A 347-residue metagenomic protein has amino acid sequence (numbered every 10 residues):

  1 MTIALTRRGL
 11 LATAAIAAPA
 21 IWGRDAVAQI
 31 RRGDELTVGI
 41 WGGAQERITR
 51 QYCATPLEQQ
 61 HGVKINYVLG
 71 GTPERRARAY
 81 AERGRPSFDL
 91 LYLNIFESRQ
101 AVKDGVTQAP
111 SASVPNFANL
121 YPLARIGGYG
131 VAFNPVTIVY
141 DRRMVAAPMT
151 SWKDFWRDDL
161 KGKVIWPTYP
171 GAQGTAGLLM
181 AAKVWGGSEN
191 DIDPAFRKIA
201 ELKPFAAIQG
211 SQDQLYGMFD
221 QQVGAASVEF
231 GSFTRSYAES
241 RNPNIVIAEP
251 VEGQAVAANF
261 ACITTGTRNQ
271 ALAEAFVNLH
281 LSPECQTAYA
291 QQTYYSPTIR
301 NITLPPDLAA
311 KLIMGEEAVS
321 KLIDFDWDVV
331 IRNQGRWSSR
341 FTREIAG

Functional and structural regions predicted by a protein language model:
M1-A17: N-terminal secretory signal peptides and thylakoid transit peptides that target proteins across membranes
Q29-R99: Early extracytoplasmic/lumenal segment of secretory-pathway proteins
G43-R50, S87-V223: Extracytoplasmic ligand-binding site segments that recognize negatively charged/polar headgroups
F96-V102, D220, A225-N244: A ligand-binding cleft/hinge motif common to bilobed small-molecule-binding domains
L120, N134, R197-E201, R241-T265 (+1 more regions): Periplasmic-binding protein-like
T137-M144, M180-K183, A257-L272, V277 (+1 more regions): A bilobed periplasmic-binding-protein/Venus flytrap-type ligand-binding module shared by bacterial periplasmic
T264-L322: Mature extracytoplasmic/periplasmic domains
P306-G347: Extracellular/periplasmic bilobal clamshell ligand-binding domains
